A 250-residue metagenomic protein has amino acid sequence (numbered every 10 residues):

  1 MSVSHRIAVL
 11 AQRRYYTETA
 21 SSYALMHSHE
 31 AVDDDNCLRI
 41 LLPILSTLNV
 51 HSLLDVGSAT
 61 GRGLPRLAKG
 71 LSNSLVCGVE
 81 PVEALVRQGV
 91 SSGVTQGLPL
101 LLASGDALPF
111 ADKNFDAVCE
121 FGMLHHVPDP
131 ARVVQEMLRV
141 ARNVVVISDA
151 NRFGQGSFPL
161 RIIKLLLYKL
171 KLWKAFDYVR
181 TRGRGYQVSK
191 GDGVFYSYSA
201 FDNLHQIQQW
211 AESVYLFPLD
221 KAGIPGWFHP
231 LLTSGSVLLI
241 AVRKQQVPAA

Functional and structural regions predicted by a protein language model:
M1-T47, R66: Conserved class I S-adenosyl-L-methionine
L54, T60-A107: Class I SAM-dependent methyltransferase SAM/SAH-binding core
C119: A conserved beta-strand element that flanks and buttresses the S-adenosyl-L-methionine
G122-M123: Short catalytic micro-motifs in class I SAM-dependent methyltransferases
A131-N143: A short glycine-rich, Lys/Arg-flanked "PGG" loop and its adjoining helix->strand segment in the class I
V146-A175: Conserved class I S-adenosyl-L-methionine
G193-F217: Short alpha-helix
P225-A250: Core SAM-dependent methyltransferase catalytic element
